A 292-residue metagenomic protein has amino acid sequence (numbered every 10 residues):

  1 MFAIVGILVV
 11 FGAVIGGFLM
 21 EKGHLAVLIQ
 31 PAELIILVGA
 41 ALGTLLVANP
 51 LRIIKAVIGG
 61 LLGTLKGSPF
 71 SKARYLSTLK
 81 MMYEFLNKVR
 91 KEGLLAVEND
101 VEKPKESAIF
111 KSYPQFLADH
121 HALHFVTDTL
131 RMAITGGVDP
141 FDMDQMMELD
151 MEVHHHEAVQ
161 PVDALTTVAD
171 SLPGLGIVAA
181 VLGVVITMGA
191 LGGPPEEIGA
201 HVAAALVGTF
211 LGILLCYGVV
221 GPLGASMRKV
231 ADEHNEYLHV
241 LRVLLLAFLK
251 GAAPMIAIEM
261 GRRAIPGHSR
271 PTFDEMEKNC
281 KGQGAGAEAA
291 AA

Functional and structural regions predicted by a protein language model:
M1-L8: Membrane-entry signal-anchor segments at the cytosolic-membrane interface, especially the N-terminal signal anchor
L8-L25, M143-M146, D150-K229: Helix-termination/interfacial motifs at the ends of transmembrane alpha-helices
M20-P161, E233-A292: Large intracellular
